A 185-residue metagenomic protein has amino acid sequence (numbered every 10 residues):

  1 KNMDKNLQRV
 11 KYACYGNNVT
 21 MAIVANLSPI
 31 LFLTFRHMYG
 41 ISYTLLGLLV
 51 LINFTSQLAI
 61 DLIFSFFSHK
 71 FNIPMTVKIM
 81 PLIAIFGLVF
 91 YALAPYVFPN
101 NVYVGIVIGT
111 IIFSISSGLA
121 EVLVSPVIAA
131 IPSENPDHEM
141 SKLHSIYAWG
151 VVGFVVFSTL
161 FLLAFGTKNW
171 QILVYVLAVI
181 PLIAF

Functional and structural regions predicted by a protein language model:
D4-L31, H37, I111: Pair of pore-lining "gating" transmembrane helices in MFS-fold secondary transporters
N26, N53-L62, V152: Residue-level signature of mid-helix packing/kink "hotspots" within the transmembrane helices of 12-pass Major
I41-V50, V102, I106, M140: Juxtamembrane helix-start elements in MFS-like secondary transporters
I60-M75: Helix-to-loop junctions at the C-terminal end of transmembrane segments in multipass secondary transporters
L82-N100: C-terminal ends and interior cores of transmembrane alpha-helices in multi-pass membrane transporters/permeases
N101-L119: Hydrophobic core of transmembrane alpha-helices in multi-pass small-molecule transporters, especially MFS/SLC-type
L119-S133: Intracellular juxtamembrane helix-capping segments at the cytosolic ends of symmetry-related transmembrane helices
K142-F185: Helix-loop-helix hairpin linking two adjacent transmembrane segments in secondary transporters
